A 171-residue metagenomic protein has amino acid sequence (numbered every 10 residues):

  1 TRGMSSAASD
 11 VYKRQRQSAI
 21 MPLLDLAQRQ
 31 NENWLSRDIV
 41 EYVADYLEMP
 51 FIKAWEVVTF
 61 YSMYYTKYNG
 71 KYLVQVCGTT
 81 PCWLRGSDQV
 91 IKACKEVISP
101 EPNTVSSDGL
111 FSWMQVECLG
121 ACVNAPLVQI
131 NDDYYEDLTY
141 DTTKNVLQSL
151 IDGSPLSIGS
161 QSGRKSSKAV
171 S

Functional and structural regions predicted by a protein language model:
T1-A8, Y12: Single conserved hydrophobic/aromatic residue that forms the stacking wall/gate of nucleotide- or nucleobase-binding
S9, A27-Q30, T80, E101: Alpha-helix C-capping/helix-to-loop hinge sites
Q17-K53, V58-Y65, Q75, D88-I91: Membrane-interfacial helix-loop segments of redox and metal-homeostasis proteins, especially TM-loop-TM junctions
L26, F60, E96, S149-D152: Residues within well-ordered alpha-helical secondary structure of globular protein domains
F51, E56-V76, E96-G120, S157-Q161: Immediate flanking context of iron-sulfur cluster ligation sites
V74, P81-V97, V123-L147: Iron-sulfur (Fe-S) cluster-binding segments and ferredoxin-like electron-carrier domains, especially [2Fe-2S]
N145, L150-Q161: Replace "small metal-dependent catalytic modules" with "small catalytic or cofactor-binding modules
I158-S171: Cysteine/selenocysteine-centered motifs that mediate thiol-based redox chemistry or coordinate metal-sulfur cofactors
